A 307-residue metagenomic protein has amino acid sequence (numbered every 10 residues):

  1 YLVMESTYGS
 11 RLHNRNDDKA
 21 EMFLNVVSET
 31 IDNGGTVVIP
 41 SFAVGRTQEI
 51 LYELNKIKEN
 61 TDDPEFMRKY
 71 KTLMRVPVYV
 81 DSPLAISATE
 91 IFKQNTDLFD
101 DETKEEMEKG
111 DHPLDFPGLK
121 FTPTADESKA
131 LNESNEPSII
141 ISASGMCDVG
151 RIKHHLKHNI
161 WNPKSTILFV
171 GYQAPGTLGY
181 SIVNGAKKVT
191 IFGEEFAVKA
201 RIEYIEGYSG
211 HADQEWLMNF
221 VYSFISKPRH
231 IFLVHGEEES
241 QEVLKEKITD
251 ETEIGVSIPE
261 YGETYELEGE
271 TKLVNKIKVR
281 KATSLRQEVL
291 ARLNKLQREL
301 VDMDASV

Functional and structural regions predicted by a protein language model:
Y1-V307: Acidic/His-rich, metal-assisted hydrolase cores and their charged scaffolds
